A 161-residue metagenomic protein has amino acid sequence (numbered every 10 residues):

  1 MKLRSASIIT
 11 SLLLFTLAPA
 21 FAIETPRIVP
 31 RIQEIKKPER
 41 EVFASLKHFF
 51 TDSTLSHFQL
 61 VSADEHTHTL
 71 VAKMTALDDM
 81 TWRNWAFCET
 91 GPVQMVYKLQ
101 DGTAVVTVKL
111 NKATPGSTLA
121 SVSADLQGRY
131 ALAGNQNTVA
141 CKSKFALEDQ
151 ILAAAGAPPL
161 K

Functional and structural regions predicted by a protein language model:
M1-I9: Bacterial N-terminal signal peptides that target proteins for export
K2-L3, P19-F21: Short helix/turn-capping signatures at newly exposed starts of structured segments
I9-L17: Bacterial N-terminal signal peptides
A22-K161: Ser/Thr-rich, low-complexity intrinsically disordered terminal regions
